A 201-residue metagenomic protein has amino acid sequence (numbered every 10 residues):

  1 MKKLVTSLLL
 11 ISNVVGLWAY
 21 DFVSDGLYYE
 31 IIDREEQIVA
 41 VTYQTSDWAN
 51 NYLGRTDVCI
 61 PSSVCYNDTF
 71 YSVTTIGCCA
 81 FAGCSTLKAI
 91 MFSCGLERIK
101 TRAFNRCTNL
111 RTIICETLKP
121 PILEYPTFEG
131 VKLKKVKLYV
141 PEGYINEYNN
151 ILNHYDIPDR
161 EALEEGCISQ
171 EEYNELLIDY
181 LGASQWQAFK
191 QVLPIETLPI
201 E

Functional and structural regions predicted by a protein language model:
L4-N13: Sec-dependent N-terminal signal peptides
V15, V136-E201: Extracellular/surface-exposed low-complexity segments
L17-D21: Boundary at the C-terminal end of the N-terminal hydrophobic targeting segment
F22-D33: Short N-terminal segments immediately surrounding and downstream of signal-peptide cleavage
I31-Q37, N51-T75, C84-R98, C107-I122 (+3 more regions): Structural signature of tandem-repeat unit edges
V39-Q44: Non-globular, low-complexity intrinsically disordered regions
G77-A80, K100-A103, P126-T127: Consensus positions within tandem repeat domains that build extended binding/scaffold surfaces
N105, P126-V131, I151-L152: A structural signal for leucine-rich repeat
